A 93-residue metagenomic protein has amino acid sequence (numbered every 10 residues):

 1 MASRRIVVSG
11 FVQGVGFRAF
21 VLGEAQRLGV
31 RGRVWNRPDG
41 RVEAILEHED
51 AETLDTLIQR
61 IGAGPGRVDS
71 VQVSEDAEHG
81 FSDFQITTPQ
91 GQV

Functional and structural regions predicted by a protein language model:
M1-V93: Intrinsically disordered, low-complexity, mixed-charge
